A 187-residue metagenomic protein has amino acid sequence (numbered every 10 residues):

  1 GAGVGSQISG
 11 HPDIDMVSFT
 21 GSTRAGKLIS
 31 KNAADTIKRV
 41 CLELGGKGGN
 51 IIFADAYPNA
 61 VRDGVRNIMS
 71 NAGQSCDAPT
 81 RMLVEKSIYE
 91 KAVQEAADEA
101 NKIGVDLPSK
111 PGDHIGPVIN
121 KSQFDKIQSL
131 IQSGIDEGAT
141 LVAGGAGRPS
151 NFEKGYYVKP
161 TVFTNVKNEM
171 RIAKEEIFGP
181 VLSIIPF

Functional and structural regions predicted by a protein language model:
G1-S18: A structured beta-alpha segment of the ubiquitous adenosine-cofactor-binding alpha/beta core
M16, S22-K167, P186-F187: ALDH superfamily catalytic-core signature
A173: Short, solvent-exposed loop/beta-turn-alpha elements that line the ligand-binding surface or hinge of extracytoplasmic
E176-I177: Short, surface-exposed loop/turn microsegments at beta-strand edges and helix-strand junctions
P180: Glycine-rich nucleotide-phosphate-binding loops and adjacent flexible coil segments
